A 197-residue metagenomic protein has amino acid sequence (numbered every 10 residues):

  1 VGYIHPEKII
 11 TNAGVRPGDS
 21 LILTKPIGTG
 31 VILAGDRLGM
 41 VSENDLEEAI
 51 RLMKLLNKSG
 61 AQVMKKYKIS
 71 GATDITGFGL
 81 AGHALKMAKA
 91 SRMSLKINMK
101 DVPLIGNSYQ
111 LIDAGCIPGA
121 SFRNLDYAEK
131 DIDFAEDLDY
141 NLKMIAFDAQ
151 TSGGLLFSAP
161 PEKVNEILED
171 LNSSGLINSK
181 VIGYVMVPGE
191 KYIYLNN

Functional and structural regions predicted by a protein language model:
V1, K66-Y67, T73-N197: Glycine-/charge-enriched secondary-structure boundary and capping motifs
V1-I9, N44-K65, L138-Y140: Active-site glycine-rich loop that binds ribose-phosphate moieties when present
V1-S42, G183-Y184: Glycine-rich anion-binding loops of enzyme active sites
I4-E7, L38-A49, R92-K96, I117: Glycine-rich tight-turn/loop motif centered on a GG-T
P6-G14, A61, L85-K86, M144-F147: A generic local secondary-structure boundary/capping motif
G14, D45, L52, K100 (+1 more regions): Short acidic-hydrophobic sequence patches enriched in Asp/Glu that either
G28, E48-L56, A72-T76, L80: Short, contiguous, pocket-lining structural segments that sit at or immediately flank catalytic/ligand-binding sites
L33-L38, N57-Q62, G82-A84, N141-M144: Short amphipathic alpha-helical segments, especially helix-boundary/capping motifs
